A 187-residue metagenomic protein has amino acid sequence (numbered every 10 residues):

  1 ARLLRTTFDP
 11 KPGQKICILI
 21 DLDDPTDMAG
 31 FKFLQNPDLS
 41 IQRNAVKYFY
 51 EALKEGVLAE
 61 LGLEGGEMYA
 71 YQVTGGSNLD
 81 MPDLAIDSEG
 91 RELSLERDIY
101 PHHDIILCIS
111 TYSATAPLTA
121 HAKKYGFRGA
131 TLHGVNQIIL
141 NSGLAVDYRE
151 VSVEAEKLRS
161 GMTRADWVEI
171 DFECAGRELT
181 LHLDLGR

Functional and structural regions predicted by a protein language model:
A1-R187: Active-site bordering "gate/hinge" segments that shape substrate access to catalytic or cofactor-binding pockets
